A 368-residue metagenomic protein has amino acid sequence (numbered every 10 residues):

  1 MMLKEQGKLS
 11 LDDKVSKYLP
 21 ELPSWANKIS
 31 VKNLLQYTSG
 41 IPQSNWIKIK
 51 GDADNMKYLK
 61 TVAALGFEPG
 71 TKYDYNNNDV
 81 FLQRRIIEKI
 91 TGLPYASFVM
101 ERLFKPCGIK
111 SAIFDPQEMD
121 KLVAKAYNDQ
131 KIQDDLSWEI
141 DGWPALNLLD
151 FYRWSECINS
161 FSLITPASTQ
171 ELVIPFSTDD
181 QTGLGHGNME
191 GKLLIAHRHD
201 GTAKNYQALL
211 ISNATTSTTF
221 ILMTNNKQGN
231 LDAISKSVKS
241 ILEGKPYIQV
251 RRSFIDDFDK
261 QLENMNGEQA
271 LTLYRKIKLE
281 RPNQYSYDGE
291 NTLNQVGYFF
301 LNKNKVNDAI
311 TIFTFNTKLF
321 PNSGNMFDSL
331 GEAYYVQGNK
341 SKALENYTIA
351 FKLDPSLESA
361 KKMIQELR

Functional and structural regions predicted by a protein language model:
M1-D12, Q83-E88, F151, S217: Active-site SXXK
W25-K204: Short, surface-exposed loop or secondary-structure junction motifs that flank catalytic or metal-binding residues
K105, I132-P282, G289-N302: Catalytic loop of the DD-peptidase/beta-lactamase superfamily, centered on the K-T-G motif and neighboring
E290, G324-N325, E358-S359: Helix-start (N-cap) detector for alpha-helical repeat units in TPR-like alpha-solenoids, especially tetratricopeptide
